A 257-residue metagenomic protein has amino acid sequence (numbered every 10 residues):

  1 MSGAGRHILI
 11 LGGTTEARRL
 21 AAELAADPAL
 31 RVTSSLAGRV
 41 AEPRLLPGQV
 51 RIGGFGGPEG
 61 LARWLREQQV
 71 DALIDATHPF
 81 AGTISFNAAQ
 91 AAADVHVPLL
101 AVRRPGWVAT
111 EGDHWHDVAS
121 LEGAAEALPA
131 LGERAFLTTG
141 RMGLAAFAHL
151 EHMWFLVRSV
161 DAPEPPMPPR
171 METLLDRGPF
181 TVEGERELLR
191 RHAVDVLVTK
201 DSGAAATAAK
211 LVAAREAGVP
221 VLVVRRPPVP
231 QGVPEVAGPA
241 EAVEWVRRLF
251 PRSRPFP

Functional and structural regions predicted by a protein language model:
M1-A72, G82-F86, A92-V102, V108-E111 (+4 more regions): SAM-dependent methyltransferases
A76-T77: K/E-rich alpha-helical interaction surfaces of small helical-bundle regulatory domains
